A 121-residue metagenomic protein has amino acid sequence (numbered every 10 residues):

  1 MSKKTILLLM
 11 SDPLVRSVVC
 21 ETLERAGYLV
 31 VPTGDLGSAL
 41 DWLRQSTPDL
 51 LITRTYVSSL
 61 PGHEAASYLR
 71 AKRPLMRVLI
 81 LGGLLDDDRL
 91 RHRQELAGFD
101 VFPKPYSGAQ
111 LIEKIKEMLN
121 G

Functional and structural regions predicted by a protein language model:
D12-V31: Two-component/phosphorelay signaling modules centered on CheY-like receiver
P13, G34-S38, A109: Acidic phosphotransfer microenvironment of two-component signaling modules
P32, S59-L60, P105: Residue-level signal for the "D+5" position in two-component response regulator receiver
P32-L50, R54: Acidic, metal-coordinating helix/loop segments flanking the phosphotransfer/catalytic sites of two-component signaling
R44-S46, Y68-M76, E117: Conserved phosphotransfer cores of two-component systems
T53-Y68, L85: Conserved phosphotransfer microenvironments
E64, G82-P103, A109, E113: Alpha4 helix (beta4-alpha4-beta5 surface) of REC/receiver domains from two-component response regulators
L111-G121: Receiver (REC) domain switch/output surface
